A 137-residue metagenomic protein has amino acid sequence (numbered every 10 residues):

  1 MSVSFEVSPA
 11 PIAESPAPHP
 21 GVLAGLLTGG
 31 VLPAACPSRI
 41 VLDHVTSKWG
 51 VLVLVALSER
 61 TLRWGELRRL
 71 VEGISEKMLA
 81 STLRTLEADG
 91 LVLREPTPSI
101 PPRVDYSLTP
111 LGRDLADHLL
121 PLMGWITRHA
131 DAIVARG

Functional and structural regions predicted by a protein language model:
M1-V45: N-terminal leader segment of winged-helix/HTH proteins
L27-M78, P98, D105: N-terminal helix-turn-helix DNA-binding core of bacterial DNA-binding proteins
S38, A116-A130: Hydrophobic alpha-helical core bundles mediating ligand binding, dimerization, or RNAP-core interactions
L79, L83-L86: Basic amphipathic alpha-helical segments that dock to polyanions
G90: Glycine-centered, phosphate/nucleic-acid-interacting loop/turn motifs that mediate DNA/RNA or nucleotide
R94: Short beta-strand "wing" residues that participate in macromolecule-binding interfaces
P98-P121: Basic, amphipathic "hinge/linker" alpha-helix immediately C-terminal to the N-terminal HTH DNA-binding motif
V134-G137: Short, charged recognition helix plus adjacent turn of helix-turn-helix-like nucleic-acid-binding domains
